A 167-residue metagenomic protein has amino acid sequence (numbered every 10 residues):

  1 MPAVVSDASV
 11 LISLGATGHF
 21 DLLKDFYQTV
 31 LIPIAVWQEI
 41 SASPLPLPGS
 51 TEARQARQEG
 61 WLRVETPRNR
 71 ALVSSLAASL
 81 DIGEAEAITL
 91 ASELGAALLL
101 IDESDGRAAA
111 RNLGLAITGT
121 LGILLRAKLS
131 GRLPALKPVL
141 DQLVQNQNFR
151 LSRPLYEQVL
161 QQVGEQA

Functional and structural regions predicted by a protein language model:
M1, A96, R126, N146: Short, flexible active-site loop motifs that bind/organize anionic cofactors or intermediates
P2-L98, S104, A108-L115, P154-A167: Active-site-proximal, substrate-binding regions of enzyme catalytic domains and RNA-binding/basic surfaces
I34-V36, I117-L121, L136-D141: Acidic/polar active-site rim loop that often engages polyanionic ligands
S92, R111, K128-L129, Q145: Short polybasic/polar patches that bind polyanions
L100, T118, S130-P134: Short, well-ordered coil↔helix boundary/capping segments
L121-L129: Short alpha-helix plus adjacent loop in nuclease-associated cores
L129-A167: Long, charged alpha-helical interface segments
